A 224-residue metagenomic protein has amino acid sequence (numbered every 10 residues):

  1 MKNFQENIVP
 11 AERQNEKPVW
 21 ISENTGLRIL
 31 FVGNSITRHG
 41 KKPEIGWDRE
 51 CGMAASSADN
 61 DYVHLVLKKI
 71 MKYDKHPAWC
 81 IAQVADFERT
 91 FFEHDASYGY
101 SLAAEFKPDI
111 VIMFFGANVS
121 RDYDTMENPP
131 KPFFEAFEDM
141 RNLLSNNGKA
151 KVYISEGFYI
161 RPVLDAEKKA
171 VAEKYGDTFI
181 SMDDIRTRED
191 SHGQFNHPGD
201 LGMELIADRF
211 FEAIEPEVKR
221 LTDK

Functional and structural regions predicted by a protein language model:
M1-V32, I36-A55, K72, E173-Y175 (+2 more regions): N-terminal secretory targeting modules
A11-Q14, W20, F106, N118-S120 (+1 more regions): Extracellular glycan-modifying ectodomains
E23-L30, R38-D124: Conserved SGNH/GDSL esterase-like catalytic core that processes O-acyl groups on lipids and polysaccharides
G40, F92, S120-M126, P130 (+2 more regions): Extracytoplasmic/secreted cell-surface and envelope-processing proteins
R49-S57, M126-P130, I154-G157, H192-N196: Second-shell loop/turn segments in exported
F92-E105, N128, F134-M140, D165-A166: Alpha-helical scaffolding within the catalytic cores of extracellular/periplasmic polymer-degrading hydrolases
I112-R121, M140-A170: Active-site segments of SGNH/GDSL-like serine hydrolases that catalyze O-acetyl group transfer/hydrolysis on lipids
G157-K224: Catalytic His-Asp segment of secreted/periplasmic serine-dependent ester chemistry enzymes
